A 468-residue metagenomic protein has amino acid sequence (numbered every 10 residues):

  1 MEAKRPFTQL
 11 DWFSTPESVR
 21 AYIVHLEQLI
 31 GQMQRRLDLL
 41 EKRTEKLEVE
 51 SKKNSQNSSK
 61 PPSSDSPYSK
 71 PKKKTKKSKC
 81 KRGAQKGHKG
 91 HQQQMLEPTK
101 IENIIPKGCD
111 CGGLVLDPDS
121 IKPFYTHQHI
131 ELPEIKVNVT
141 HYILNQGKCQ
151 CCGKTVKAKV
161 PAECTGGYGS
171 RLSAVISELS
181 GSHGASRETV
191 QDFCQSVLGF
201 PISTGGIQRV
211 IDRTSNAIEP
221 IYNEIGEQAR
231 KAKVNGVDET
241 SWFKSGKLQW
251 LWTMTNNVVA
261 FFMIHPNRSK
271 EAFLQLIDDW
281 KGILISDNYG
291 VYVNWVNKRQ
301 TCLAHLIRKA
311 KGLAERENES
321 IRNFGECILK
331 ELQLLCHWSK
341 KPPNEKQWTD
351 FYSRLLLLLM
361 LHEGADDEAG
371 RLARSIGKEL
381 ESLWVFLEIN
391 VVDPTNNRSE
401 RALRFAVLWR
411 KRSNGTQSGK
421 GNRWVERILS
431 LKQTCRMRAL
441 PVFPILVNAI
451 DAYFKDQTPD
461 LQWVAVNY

Functional and structural regions predicted by a protein language model:
M1-G166, Q208, V237, F243: Short, flexible loop/hinge motifs at secondary-structure junctions
P6, L10-F13, D38, N145-Y468: Catalytic center-proximal scaffold of phosphoryl-transfer enzymes
